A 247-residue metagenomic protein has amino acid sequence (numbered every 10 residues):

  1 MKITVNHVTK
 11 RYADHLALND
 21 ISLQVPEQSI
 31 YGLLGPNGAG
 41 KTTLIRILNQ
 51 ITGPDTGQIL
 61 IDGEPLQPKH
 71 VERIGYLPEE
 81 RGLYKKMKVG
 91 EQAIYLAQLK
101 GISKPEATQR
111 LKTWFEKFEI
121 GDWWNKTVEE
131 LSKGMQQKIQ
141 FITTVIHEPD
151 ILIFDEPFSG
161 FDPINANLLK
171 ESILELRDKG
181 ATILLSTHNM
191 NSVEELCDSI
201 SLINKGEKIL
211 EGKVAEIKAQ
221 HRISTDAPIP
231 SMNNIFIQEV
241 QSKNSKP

Functional and structural regions predicted by a protein language model:
N49: Helix-to-loop junction immediately C-terminal to a conserved catalytic motif
G57-H70: Conserved ABC transporter NBD signature motif
I94, Q98, E106-W123: Conserved ABC ATPase "signature" region
T127-L131: Conserved ABC ATPase signature
L152-D155: Catalytic Walker B motif of ABC-type/P-loop ATPase nucleotide-binding domains
